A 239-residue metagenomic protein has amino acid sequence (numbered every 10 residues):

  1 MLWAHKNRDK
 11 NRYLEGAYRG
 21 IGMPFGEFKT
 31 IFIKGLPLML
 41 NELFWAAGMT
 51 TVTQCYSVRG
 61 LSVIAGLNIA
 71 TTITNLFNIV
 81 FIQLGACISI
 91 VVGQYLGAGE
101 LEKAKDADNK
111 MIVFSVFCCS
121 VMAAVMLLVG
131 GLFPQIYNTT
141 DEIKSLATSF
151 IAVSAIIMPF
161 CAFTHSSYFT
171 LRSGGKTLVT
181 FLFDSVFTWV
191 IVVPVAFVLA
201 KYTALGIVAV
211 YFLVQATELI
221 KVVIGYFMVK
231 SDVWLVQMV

Functional and structural regions predicted by a protein language model:
M1-L2, I82-G85, S154-S173, V179-I191 (+2 more regions): Short runs within selected transmembrane alpha-helices of multi-pass transporters and secretion channels
M1-L36, V92-I157, L199-V239: Short alpha-helical transmembrane segments in multi-pass integral membrane proteins
L2-W3, G20-T51, L76, V80 (+4 more regions): Hydrophobic faces of transmembrane alpha-helices in multi-pass small-molecule transporters and flippases across diverse
L38, E42, T50, Q54 (+6 more regions): Transmembrane alpha-helix boundary and packing residues in multipass membrane permease domains and related
L43, A47, C119-L127, A162 (+3 more regions): Hydrophobic positions within alpha-helical transmembrane segments of bacterial inner-membrane proteins
L43-L76, Q94-Y95, L132-D141, K201-Y202: Helix-terminus/linker motif at the lipid-water interface of multi-pass membrane proteins
S62-V63, T177-L178, G206-I207: Membrane-helix interface segments
G66-G130, C161-T180: Small-residue-rich hydrophobic transmembrane alpha-helices
